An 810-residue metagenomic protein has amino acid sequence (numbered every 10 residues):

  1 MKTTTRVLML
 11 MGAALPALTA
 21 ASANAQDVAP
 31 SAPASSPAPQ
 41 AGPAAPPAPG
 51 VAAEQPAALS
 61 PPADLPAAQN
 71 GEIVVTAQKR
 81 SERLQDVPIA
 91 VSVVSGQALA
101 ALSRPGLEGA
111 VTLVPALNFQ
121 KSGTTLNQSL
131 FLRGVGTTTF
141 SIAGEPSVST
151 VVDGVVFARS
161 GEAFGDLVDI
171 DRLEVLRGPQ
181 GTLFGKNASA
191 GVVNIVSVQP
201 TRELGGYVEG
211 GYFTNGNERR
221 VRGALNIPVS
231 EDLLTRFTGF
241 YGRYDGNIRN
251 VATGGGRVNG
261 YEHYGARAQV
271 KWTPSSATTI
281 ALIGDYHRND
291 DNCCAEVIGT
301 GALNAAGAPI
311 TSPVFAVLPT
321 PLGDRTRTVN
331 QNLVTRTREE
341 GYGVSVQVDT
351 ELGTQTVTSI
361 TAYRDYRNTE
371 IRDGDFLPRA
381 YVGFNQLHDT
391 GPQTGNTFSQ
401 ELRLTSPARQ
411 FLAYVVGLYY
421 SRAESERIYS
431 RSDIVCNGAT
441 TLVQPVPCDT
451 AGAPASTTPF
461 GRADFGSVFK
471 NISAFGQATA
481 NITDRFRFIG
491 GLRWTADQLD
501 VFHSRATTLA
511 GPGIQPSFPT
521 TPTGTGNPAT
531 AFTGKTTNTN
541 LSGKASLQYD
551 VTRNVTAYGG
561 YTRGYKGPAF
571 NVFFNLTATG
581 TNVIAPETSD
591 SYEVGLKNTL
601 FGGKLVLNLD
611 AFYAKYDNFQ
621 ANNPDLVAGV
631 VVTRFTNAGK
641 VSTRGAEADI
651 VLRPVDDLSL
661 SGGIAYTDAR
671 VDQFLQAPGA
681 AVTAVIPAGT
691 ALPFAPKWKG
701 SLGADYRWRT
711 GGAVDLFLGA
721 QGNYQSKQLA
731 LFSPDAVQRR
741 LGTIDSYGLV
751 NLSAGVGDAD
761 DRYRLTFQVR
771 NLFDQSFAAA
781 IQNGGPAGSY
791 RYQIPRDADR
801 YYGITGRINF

Functional and structural regions predicted by a protein language model:
M1-L102, E108-V114, S276-A277, V344 (+1 more regions): N-terminal Sec signal peptide and the immediately downstream disordered periplasmic leader that contains the TonB box
A57-L59, L65-E203, V594: Acidic, small-polar-rich N-terminal luminal/periplasmic segments of exported/outer-membrane proteins
Q128, E145-S147, R159, D166-R177 (+8 more regions): Outer-membrane beta-barrel translocator/receptor signature
T201-E203, G211-G216, G223-R325, V329-L333 (+5 more regions): Periplasmic-side early beta-strands and strand-to-turn transitions of outer-membrane beta-barrels
K271-S275, L404-P407, Y419-S421, F465-A614: Structural signature of Gram-negative outer-membrane beta-barrels, strongest in the C-terminal barrel of TonB-dependent
S345-L352, T356-G374, D550, T556-K566 (+5 more regions): Membrane-embedded beta-barrel scaffold of Gram-negative outer-membrane proteins
A413-V415, D484, F488, Y613-K615 (+2 more regions): Gram-negative outer-membrane beta-barrel transporters
N723-S733, V756-F810: C-terminal beta-signal and adjacent terminal beta-strands/loops of Gram-negative outer-membrane beta-barrel proteins
